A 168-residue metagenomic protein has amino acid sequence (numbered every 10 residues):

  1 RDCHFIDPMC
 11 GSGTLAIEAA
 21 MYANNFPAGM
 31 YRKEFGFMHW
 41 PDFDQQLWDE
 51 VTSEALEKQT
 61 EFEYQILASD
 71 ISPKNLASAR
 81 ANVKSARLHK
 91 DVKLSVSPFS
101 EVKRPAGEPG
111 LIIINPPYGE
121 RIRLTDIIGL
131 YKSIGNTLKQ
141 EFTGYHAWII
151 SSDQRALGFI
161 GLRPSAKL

Functional and structural regions predicted by a protein language model:
R1-K103, E120, I128: Conserved S-adenosyl-L-methionine
S95-L168: C-terminal catalytic and target-recognition region of SAM-dependent MTase-like enzymes, primarily methyltransferases
